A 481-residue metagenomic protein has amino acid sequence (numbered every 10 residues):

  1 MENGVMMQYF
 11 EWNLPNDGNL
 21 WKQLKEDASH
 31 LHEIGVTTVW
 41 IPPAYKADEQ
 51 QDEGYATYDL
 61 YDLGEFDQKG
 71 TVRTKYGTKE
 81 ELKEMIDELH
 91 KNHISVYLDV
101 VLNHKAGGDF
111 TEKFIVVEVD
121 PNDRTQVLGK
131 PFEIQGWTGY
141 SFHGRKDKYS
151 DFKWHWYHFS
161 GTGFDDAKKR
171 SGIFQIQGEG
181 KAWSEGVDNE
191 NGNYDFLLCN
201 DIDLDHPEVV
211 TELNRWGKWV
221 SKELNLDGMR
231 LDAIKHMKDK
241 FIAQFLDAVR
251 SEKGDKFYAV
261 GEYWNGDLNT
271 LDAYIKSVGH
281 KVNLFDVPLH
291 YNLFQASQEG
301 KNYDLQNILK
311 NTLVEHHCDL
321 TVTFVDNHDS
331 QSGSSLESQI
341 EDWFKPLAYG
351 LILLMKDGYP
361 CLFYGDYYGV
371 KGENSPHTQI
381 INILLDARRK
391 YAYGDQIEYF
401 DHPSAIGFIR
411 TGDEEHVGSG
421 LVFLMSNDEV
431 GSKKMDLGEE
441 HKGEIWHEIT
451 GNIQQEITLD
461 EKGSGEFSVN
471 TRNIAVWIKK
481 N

Functional and structural regions predicted by a protein language model:
M1-G18, F196-D205: Boundary/entry segment of secreted carbohydrate-active catalytic domains
E2-M7, E26-E33, Y45, E49-G64 (+5 more regions): Active-site-proximal helices and loops of the catalytic beta/alpha 8
V5, E11-N19, Q23-K25, T37 (+2 more regions): Active-site-adjacent substrate/metal-binding segments within catalytic domains of carbohydrate-active enzymes
P15-K22, Y76, E80, P207 (+4 more regions): Soluble non-cytosolic domains of exported or imported proteins
T74-G108: Substrate-binding cleft of carbohydrate-active enzyme catalytic domains
E118-N193: Core domains of carbohydrate- and sulfate-ester-processing enzymes
K181-E223, I234: Active-site-adjacent "subsite" loops/lids of carbohydrate-active enzymes
